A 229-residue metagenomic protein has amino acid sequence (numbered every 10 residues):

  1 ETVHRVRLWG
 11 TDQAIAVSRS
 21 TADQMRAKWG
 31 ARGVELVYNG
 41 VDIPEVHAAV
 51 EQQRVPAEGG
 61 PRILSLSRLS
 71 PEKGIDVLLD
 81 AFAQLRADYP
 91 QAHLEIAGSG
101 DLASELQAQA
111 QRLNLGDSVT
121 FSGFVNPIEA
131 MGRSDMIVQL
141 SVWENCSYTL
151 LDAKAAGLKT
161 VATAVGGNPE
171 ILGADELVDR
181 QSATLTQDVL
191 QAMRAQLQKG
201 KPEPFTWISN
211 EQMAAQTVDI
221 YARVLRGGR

Functional and structural regions predicted by a protein language model:
E1-A14: Membrane-proximal helix-turn-helix segments that form the acceptor-binding/catalytic region of lipid-linked
S20, G40: Carbohydrate-associated surface elements
P61-Q84, L94, D101-Q107: A conserved mid-protein helix/loop that constitutes part of the nucleotide-sugar donor-binding site
L102-E105, G116-F124, A130: Active-site donor-binding acidic/aromatic loop of nucleotide-activated sugar and phosphosugar transferases involved
V142: Aromatic "clamp/platform" in nucleotide-sugar-dependent glycosyltransferases that forms part of the donor/acceptor
K159-A162: Short hydrophobic beta-strand element within catalytic cores of glycosyltransferases and related nucleotide-activated
P169-A192: Change "using UDP/GDP/dTDP sugars" to "using nucleotide sugars
T184, L197-R226: A charged, aromatic-enriched C-terminal amphipathic alpha-helix characteristic of glycosyltransferases across folds
